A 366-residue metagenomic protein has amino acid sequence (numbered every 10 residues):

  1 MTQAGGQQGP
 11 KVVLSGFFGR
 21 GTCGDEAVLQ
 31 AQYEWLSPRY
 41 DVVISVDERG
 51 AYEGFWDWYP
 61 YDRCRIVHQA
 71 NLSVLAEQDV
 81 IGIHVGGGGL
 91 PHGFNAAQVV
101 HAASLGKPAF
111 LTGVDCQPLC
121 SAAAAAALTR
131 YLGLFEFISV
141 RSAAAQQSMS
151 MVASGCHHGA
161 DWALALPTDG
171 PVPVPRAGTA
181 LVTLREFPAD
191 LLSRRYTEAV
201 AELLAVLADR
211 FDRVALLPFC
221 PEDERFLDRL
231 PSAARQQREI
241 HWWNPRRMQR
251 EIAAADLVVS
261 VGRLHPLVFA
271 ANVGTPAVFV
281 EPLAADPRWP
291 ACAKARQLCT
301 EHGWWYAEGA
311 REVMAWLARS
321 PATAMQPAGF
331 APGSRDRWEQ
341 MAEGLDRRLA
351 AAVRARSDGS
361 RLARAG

Functional and structural regions predicted by a protein language model:
M1-G366: Active-site anion-handling motifs in enzyme catalytic cores
